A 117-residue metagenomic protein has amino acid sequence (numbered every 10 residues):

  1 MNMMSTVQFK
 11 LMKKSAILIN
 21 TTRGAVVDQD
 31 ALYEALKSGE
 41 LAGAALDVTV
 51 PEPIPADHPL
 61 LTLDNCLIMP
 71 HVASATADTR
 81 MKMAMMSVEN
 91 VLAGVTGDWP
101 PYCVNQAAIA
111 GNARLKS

Functional and structural regions predicted by a protein language model:
M1-P59: Rossmann-like adenosine-cofactor binding region
V50-S117: C-terminal helix-to-coil terminal segments
